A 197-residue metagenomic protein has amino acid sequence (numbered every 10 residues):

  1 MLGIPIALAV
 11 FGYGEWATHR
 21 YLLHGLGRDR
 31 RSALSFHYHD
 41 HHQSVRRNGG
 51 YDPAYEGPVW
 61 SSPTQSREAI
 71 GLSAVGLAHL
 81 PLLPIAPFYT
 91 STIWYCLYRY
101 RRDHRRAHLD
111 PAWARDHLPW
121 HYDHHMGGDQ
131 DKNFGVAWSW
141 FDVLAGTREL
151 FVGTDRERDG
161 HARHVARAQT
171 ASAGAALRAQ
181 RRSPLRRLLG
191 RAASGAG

Functional and structural regions predicted by a protein language model:
M1, A196-G197: Basic/polar N-terminal segments that are highly enriched at the extreme N-terminus, encompassing both cleavable
M1-P5, T90: Hydrophobic alpha-helical transmembrane segments
I6, V10: Betabetaalpha-Me/HNH-type nuclease active-site subdomain
F11-V165, G174-A176, Q180: Membrane-embedded catalytic scaffold of the fatty acid hydroxylase/desaturase
R167-Q169: Binuclear metal-dependent phosphoesterase catalytic core
A171-G195: A membrane-cytosol interface segment of integral membrane proteins
